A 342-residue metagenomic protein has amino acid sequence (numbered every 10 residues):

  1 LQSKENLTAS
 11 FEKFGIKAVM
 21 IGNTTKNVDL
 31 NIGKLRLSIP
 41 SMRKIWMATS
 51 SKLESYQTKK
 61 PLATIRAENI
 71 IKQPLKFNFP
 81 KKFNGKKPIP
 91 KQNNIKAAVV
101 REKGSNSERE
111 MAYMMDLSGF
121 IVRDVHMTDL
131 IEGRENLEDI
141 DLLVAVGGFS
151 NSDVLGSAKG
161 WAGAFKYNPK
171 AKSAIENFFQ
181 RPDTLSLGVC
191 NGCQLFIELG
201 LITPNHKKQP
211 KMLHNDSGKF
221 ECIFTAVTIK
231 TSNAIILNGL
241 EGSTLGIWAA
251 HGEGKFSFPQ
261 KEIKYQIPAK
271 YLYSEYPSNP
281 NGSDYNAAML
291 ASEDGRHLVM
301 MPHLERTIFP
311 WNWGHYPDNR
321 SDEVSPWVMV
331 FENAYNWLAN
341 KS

Functional and structural regions predicted by a protein language model:
L1-Q2, V19-T24, G33, V100-E102 (+4 more regions): Generic beta-strand/beta-sheet core signal
S3-K96, G104: Intein/HINT protein-splicing elements and their conserved insertion hotspots or analogous self-processing inserts
S10-R36, R123-D129, P210-K219, K270-L272: Beta-strand->loop->alpha-helix junctions that form or flank phosphate-binding loops in nucleotide-handling enzymes
I21, R134-E135, E176-N177, Q209-S342: Amide-donor transfer/coupling interface in amidating biosynthetic enzymes
N94-K96, I121, G246: Residues that mark the start of a beta-strand
R109-D124: Short helix-loop-beta junction
N136-V144: Short acidic/histidine-rich motifs immediately flanking catalytic phosphotransfer sites in two-component signaling
F149-A234: Cysteine-nucleophile active-site neighborhood
